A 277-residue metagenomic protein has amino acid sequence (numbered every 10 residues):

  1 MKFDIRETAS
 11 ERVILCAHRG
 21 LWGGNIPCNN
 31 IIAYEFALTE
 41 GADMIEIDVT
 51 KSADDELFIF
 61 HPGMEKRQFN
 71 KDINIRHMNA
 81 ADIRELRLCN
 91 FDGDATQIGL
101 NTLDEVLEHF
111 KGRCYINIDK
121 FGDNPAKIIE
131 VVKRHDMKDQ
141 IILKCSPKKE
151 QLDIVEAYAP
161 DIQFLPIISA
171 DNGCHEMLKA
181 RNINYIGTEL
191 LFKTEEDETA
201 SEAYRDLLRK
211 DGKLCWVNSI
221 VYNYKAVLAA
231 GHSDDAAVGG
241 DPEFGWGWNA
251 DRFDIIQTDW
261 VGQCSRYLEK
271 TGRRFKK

Functional and structural regions predicted by a protein language model:
M1-K277: Phosphate-group recognition and catalysis centered on beta-loop-alpha active-site segments
